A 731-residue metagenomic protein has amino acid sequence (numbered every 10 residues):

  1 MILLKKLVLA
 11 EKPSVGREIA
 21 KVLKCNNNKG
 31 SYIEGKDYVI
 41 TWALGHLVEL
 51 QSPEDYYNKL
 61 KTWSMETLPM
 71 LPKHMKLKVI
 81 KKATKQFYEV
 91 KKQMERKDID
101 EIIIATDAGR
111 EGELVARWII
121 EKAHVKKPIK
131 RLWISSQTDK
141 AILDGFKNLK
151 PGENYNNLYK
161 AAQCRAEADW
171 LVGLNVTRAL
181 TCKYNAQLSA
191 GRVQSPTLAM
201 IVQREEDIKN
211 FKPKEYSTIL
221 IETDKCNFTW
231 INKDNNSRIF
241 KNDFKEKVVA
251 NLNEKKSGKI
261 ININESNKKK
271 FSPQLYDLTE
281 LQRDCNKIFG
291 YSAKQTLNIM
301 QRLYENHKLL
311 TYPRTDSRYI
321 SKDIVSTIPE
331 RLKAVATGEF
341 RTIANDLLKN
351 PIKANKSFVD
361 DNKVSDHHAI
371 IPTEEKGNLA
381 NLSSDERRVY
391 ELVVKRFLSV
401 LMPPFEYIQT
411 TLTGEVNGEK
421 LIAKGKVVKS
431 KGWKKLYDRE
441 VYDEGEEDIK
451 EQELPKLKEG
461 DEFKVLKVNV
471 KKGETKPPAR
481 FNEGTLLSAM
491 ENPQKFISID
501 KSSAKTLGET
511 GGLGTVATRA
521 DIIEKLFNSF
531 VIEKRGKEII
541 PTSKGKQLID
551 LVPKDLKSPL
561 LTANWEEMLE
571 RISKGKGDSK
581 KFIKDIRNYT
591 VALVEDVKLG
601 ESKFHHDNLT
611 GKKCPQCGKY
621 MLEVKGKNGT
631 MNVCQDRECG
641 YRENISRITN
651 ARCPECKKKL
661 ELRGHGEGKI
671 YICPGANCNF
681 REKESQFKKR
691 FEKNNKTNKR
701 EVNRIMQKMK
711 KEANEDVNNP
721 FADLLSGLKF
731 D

Functional and structural regions predicted by a protein language model:
I2-L7, A83, M94, T177 (+2 more regions): Basic, low-complexity terminal or inter-domain segments flanking catalytic cores
I2-Q163, P477: Intrinsically disordered, low-complexity regulatory segments
L4-K5, A105-A108, N185-Q187, E265-Q274 (+3 more regions): Conserved short loop/turn motifs at secondary-structure junctions
G30-N58, S195-F240, V400-E451, N588: Structured, non-catalytic alpha/beta "coupling" segments that mediate domain-domain communication and provide generic
R117, A141-I221, S266: C-terminal or mid-to-C-terminal helical accessory/interaction module adjacent to the motor/catalytic core
F240-Y276, Q282: Metal- or metallocofactor-binding catalytic centers and their adjacent structured scaffolds across diverse enzyme
H307-K308, F530: Glycine-centered, phosphate/nucleic-acid-interacting loop/turn motifs that mediate DNA/RNA or nucleotide
